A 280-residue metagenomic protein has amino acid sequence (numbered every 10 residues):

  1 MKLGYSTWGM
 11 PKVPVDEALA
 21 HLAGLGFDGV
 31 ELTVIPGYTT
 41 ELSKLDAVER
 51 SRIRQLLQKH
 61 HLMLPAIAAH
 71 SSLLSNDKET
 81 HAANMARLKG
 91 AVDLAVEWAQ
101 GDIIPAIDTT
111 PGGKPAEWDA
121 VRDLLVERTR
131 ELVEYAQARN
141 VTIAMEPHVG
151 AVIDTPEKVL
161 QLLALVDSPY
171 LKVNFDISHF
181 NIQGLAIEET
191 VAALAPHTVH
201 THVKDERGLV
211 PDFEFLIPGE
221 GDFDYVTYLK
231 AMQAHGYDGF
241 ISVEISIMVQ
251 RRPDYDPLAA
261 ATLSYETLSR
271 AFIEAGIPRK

Functional and structural regions predicted by a protein language model:
M1-G4, P11-D28, S51, Q58-H61 (+3 more regions): Histidine-acidic metal/acid-base catalytic patches
S6-M10, T33-I35, A69-S72, T110-K114 (+4 more regions): Active-site beta-loop-alpha junctions enriched in small/polar residues
W8-G9, K44, A82, R122-D123 (+3 more regions): Residue-level marker of alpha-helix boundaries and capping positions
E17, S51, Q55-M63, L73-V173 (+2 more regions): Active-site acidic/histidine proton-transfer and metal-coordination neighborhood in alpha/beta enzyme cores
L22-T33, N84, L88-E97, S242: Conserved long hydrophobic alpha-helices within structured protein cores
V30-V34, M63-A68, P105-D108: Short, well-structured secondary-structure segments
T33-R54, P111-G113: Glycine-rich, proline-tolerant flexible connector loops at the mouths of alpha/beta enzymes
P36-E41, L73-K78, G113-W118, I182-G184 (+2 more regions): A short acidic, helix-capping loop that chelates divalent metal ions and anchors anionic groups
